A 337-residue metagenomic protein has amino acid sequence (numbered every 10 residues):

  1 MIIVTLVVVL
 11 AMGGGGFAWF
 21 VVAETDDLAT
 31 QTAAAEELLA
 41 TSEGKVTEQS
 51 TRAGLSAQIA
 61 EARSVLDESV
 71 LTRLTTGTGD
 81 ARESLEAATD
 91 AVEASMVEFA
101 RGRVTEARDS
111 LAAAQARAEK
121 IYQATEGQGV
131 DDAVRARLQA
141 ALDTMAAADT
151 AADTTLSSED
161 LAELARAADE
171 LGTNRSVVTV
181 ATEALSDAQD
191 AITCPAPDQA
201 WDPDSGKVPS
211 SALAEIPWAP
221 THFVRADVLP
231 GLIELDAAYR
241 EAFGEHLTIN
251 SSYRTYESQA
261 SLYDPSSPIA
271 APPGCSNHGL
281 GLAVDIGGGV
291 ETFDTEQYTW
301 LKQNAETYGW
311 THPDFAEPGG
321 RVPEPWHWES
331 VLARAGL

Functional and structural regions predicted by a protein language model:
M1-D26: Hydrophobic single-pass membrane-targeting/anchoring helices
V21-R73, D90, A94-T155: Amphipathic, heptad-repeat alpha-helical segments
A62, A81-V92, M145, L171 (+1 more regions): Append "Rare intracellular matches occur via the same short Y/T/C beta-strand/loop motifs
G102, E106-D109, A113-A116, G129-T248 (+2 more regions): Intrinsically disordered, low-complexity, Pro/Ser/Thr/Asn/Gly/Ala-rich spacer/linker segments adjacent to signal
S205-P220, P265-P268, P272-G287: Short, conserved helix/loop micro-motifs enriched in His/Cys and acidic residues
P217, T221-L232, S252, N277 (+2 more regions): Solvent-exposed, acidic/flexible segments
I249-L262: Acidic helix-start/capping segments at beta-turn-to-alpha-helix junctions
I269-L337: Catalytic cores and adjacent binding grooves of peptidoglycan-active enzymes
